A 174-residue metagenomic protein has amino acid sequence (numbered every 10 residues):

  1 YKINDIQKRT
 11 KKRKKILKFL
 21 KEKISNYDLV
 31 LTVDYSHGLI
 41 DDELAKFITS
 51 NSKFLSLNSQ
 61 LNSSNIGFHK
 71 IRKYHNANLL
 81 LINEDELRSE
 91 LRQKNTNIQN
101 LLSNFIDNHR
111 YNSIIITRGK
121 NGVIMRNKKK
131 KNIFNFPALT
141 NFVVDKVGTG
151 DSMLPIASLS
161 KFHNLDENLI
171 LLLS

Functional and structural regions predicted by a protein language model:
Y1-L31, N51: Conserved N-terminal subdomain of the carbohydrate kinase-like
K2-I3, I82, F136-L139: Active-site donor-binding loop signature of nucleotide-sugar glycosyltransferases
I6, Y35-G38: Short, surface-exposed acidic/glycine-rich loop or hinge patches that mediate macromolecular interfaces
K8-R9, D41, N83: Ser/Thr-centered flexible coil motifs
N26, V33, I40-F54, S59-N76 (+1 more regions): Conserved phosphate-binding/catalytic region of the ribokinase-like
N76-D85: Non-cysteine beta-strand/loop elements that form the S-adenosyl-L-methionine
R88: Nucleotide phosphate-binding site architecture
